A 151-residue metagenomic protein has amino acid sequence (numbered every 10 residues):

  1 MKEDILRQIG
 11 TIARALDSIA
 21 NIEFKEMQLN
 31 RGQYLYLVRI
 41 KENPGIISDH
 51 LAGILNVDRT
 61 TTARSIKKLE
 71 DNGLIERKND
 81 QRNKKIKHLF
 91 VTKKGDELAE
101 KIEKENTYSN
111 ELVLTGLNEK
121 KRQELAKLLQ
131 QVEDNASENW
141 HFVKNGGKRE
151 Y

Functional and structural regions predicted by a protein language model:
M1-M27, L74, V143, E150-Y151: N-terminal leader segment of winged-helix/HTH proteins
G10, V38-E42, E103, Q130: Short, locally clustered residues in the helix-turn-helix/winged-helix DNA-binding domain
A15, I19, L35-V38, E97 (+2 more regions): Pre-recognition alpha-helix immediately N-terminal to the DNA-recognition helix within helix-turn-helix or winged-helix
G32-Y34, T60: Key DNA-contact positions within bacterial/archaeal DNA-binding proteins
N43-I47: Short capping segments at the starts of secondary-structure elements
S48-D49, T60, K67, K87: Residues within helix-turn-helix
K67-Q130: Charged, amphipathic alpha-helical coiled-coil/dimerization segments
K120-Y151: C-terminal regulatory/oligomerization modules of transcriptional regulators
